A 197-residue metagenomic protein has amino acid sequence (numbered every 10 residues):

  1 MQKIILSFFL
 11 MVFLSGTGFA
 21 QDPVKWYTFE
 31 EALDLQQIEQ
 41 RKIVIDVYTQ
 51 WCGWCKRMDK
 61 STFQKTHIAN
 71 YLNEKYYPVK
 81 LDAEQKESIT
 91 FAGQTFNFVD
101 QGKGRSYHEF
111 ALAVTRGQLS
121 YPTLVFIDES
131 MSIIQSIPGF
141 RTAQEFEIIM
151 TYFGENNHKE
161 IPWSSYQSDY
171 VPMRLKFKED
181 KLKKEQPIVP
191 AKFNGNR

Functional and structural regions predicted by a protein language model:
I4-A20: Sec-dependent N-terminal signal peptides
Q21-K25, Q37, G117, D128 (+1 more regions): Non-globular targeting/processing and membrane-anchoring segments
Q21-P23, E31-R41, G53, Q64: Start-of-domain marker
Q21-P23, R57, F98-G104: Short, flexible loop segments at the rims of nucleotide/cofactor-binding pockets, characterized by
F29-L33, T66-Q135, A143, E147-K159: Thioredoxin-like thiol-disulfide oxidoreductase module
E39-G53, P78, R197: Short active-site neighborhood of thiol/selenol oxidoreductases, capturing the structured segment around
T49-F63: Conserved redox-active cysteine motifs that mediate thiol-disulfide chemistry, especially di-cysteine Cys-X(1-2)-Cys
